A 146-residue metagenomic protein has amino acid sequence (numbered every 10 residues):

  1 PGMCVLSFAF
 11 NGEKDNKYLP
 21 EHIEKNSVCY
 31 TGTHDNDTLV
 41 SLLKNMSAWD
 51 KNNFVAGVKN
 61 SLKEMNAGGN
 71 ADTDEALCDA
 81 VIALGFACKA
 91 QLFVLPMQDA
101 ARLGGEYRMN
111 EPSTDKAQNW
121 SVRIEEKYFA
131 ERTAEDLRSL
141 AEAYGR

Functional and structural regions predicted by a protein language model:
P1-R146: Catalytic cores of glycan-processing enzymes that make or break glycosidic bonds
